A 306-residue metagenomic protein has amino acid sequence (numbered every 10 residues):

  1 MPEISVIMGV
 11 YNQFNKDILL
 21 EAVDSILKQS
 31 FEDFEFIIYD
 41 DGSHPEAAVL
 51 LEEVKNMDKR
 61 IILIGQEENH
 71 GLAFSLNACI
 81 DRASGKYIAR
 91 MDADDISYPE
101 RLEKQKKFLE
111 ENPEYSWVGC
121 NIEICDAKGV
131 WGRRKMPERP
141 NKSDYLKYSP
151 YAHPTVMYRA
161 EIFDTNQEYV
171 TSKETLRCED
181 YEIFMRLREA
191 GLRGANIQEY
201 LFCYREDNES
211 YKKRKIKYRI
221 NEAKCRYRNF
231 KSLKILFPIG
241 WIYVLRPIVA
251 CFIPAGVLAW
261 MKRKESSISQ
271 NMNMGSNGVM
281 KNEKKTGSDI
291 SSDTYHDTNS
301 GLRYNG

Functional and structural regions predicted by a protein language model:
P2-S5, L27-I38, K59-I62: Short loop->beta transition adjacent to catalytic acidic/histidine clusters or analogous donor-positioning motifs
G9, N141-I216: Conserved nucleotide-sugar donor-binding catalytic segment
Q13-K28: Short, well-formed alpha-helical segments that are part of the catalytic scaffolds of diverse glycosyltransferases
D40-L50, E68, D92: A conserved acidic beta->alpha catalytic loop
Q66-A83, K104: Glycine-rich, basic loop-to-helix element that forms the pyrophosphate-binding segment of sugar-nucleotide handling
I88: Short aromatic/hydrophobic "clamp" motif used to bind/position activated sugar donors
E100-G132: Conserved donor NDP-sugar-binding/catalytic core segment of glycosyltransferases
K212-L236: Catalytic core of nucleotide-sugar-dependent glycosyltransferases
